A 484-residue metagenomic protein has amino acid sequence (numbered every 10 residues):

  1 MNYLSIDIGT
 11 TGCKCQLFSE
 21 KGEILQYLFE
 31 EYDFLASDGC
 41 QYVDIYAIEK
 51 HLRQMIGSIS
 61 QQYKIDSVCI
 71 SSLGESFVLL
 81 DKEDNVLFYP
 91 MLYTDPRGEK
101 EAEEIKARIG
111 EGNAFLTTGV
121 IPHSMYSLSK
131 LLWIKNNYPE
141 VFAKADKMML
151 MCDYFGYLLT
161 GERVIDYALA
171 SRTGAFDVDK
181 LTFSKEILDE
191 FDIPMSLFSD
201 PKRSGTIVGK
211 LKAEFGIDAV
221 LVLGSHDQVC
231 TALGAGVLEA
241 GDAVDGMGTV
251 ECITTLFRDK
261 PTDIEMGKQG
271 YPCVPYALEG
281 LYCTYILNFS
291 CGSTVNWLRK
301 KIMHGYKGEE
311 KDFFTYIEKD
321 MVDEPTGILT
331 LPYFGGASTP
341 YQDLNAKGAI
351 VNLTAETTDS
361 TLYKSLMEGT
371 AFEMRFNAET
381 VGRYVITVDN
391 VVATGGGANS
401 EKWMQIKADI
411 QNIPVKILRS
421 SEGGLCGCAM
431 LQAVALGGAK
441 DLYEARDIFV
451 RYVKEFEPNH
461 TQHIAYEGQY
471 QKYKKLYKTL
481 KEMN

Functional and structural regions predicted by a protein language model:
M1-F88, L116, K144, F215-L223 (+2 more regions): N-terminal glycine/serine-rich phosphate-binding loop of ATP-dependent small-molecule kinases, especially carbohydrate
N2, K14, S76, I165 (+3 more regions): Conserved beta-strand and immediately adjacent loop positions that scaffold enzyme active sites
S5, E99, K106-G119, S129-L150 (+6 more regions): Active-site core segments that coordinate phosphate-bearing ligands/cofactors across diverse enzyme families
C15, L52, L79, Y89 (+4 more regions): Short, function-defining helix-loop hinge/capping sites that tune catalysis or transport
G57-L92, I121-M125, C152, G156-D177 (+2 more regions): Short beta-strand-loop/turn "lid" adjacent to the catalytic site in phosphate-handling enzymes
K64, P194-L197, T387: Short loop/turn motifs at secondary-structure junctions
D95: Carbohydrate-associated surface elements
F191-G205: A conserved helix-loop-beta module that forms one wall/lid of the active-site cleft in ATP-utilizing catalytic domains
